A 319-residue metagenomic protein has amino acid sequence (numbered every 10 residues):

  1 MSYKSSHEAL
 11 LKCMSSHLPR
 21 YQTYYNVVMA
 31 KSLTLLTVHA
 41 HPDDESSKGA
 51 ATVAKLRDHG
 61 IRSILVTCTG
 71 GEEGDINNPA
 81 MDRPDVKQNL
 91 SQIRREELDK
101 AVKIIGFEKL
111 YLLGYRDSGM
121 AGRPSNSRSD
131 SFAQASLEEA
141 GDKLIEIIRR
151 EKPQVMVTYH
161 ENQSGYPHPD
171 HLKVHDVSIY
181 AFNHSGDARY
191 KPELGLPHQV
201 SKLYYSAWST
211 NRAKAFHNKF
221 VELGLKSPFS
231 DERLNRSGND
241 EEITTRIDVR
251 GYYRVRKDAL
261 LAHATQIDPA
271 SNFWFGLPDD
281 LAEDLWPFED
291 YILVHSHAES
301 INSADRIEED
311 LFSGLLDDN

Functional and structural regions predicted by a protein language model:
H7-L10, H17, Y21-L36, R123-N126 (+1 more regions): Metal-dependent de-N-acetylase/amidase catalytic core
Y21-K152, I292-H295, S300-S303: Active-site rim/loop-helix segments in enzyme catalytic domains that contact anionic ligands
